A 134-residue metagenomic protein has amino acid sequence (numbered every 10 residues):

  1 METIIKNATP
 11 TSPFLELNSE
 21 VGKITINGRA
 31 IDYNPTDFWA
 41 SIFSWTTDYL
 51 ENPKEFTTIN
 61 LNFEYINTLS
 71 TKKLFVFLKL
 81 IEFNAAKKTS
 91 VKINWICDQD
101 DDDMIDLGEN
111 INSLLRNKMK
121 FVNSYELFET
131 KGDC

Functional and structural regions predicted by a protein language model:
E2-F43: STAS-typified acidic loop motif
K6, N112-C134: A cross-taxonomic marker for long C-terminal extensions/tails that follow the last structured domain
L17-E20, L50-K54: Flexible, charged surface loops at secondary-structure boundaries
G22-T25, E55-N60: Glycine-rich, often proline-containing surface loops adjacent to acidic residues and nearby aromatics that form
D37, I42, T58-I111: Amphipathic alpha-helical interaction surfaces in cytosolic regulatory modules
I42-L50: Helix-loop module immediately N-terminal to the HCX5R catalytic loop in PTP-like cysteine phosphatase domains
K54, N84-T89, L114-F121: Structural alpha-beta junctions
